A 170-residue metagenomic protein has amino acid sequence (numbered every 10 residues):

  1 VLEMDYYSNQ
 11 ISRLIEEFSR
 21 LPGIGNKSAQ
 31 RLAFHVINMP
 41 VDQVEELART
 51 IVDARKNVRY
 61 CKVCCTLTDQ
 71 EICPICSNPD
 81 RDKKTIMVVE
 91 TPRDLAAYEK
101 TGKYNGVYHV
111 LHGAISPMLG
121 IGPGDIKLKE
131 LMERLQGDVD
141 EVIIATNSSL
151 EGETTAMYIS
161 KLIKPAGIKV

Functional and structural regions predicted by a protein language model:
V1-E3: Short, Lys/Arg-enriched N-terminal segments with co-localized hydrophobic residues within the first ~10-30 amino acids
D5-S12, R20, A33-I86, T91-L95: Cys/His-rich Zn2+-binding cysteine-cluster or related metal-binding knuckle/ribbon modules and their
P22, V41, A54, T66 (+3 more regions): Conserved phosphate/pyrophosphate-binding and hydrolysis machinery centered on Walker-type P-loop NTPases, extending
A29, N78-T146: Extended interfacial segments that mediate partner engagement and assembly in macromolecular machines
F34, N38, K100, K161 (+1 more regions): Short, well-ordered alpha-helices that flank and scaffold nucleotide-derived cofactor binding pockets
M132-I143, S148-V170: Long C-terminal interaction/binding lobes of large macromolecular proteins
